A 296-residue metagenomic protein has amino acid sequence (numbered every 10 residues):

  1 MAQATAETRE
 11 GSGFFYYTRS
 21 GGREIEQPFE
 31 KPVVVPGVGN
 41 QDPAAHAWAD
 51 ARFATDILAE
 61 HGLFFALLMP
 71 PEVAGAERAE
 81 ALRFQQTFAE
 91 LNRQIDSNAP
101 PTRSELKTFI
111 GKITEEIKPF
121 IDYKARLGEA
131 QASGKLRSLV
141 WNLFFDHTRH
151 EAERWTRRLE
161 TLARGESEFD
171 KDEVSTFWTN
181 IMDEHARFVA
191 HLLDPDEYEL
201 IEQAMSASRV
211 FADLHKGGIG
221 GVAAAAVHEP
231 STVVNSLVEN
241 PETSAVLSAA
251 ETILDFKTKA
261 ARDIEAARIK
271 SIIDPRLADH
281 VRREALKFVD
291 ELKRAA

Functional and structural regions predicted by a protein language model:
R9, G13-A296: Surface-exposed peri-terminal alpha-helical interaction modules
